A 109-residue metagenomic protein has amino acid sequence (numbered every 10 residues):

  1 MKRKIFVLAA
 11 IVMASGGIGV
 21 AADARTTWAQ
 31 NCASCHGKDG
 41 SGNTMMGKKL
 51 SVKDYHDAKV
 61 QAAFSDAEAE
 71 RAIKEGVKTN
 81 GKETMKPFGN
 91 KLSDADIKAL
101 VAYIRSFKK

Functional and structural regions predicted by a protein language model:
M1-A22, Y103-K109: Post-cleavage N-terminal segment of exported redox proteins
M13-A29, N43, A58, A63: Electrostatic cytochrome c docking/interface patches
D23-Q30, N80, F107-K109: Short sequence/structural segments immediately N-terminal
Q30-K38, L100: The canonical Cys-X-X-Cys-His
C35-T44, S106: Detector for the c-type heme attachment site
M45-A58, A72-F107: Axial heme c-ligation environment in periplasmic c-type cytochrome domains
A69: Acidic/histidine-rich alpha-helical segments that form the ligand environment of transition-metal centers
